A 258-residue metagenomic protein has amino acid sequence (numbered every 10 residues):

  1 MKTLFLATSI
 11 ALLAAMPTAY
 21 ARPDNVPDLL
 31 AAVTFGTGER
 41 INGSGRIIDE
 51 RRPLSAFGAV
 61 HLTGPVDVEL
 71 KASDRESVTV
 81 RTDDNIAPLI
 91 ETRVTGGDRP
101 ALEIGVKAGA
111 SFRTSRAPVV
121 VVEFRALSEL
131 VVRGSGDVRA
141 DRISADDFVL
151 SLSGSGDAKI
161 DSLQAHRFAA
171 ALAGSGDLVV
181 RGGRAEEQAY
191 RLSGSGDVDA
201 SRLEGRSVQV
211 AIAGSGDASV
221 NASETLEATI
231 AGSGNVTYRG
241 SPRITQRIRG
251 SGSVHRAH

Functional and structural regions predicted by a protein language model:
F5, A19-R133, D137-S151, S162-A169 (+2 more regions): Acidic (Asp/Glu) and glycine-rich low-complexity loops/linkers that are typically intrinsically disordered
A7-A15: Bacterial N-terminal signal peptides
A158: An anionic oxygen-ligand recognition environment, strongly enriched in 2H phosphoesterase
S162, L178-H258: Short, surface-exposed interaction patches in beta-rich subdomains that mediate adhesion/assembly near membranes
